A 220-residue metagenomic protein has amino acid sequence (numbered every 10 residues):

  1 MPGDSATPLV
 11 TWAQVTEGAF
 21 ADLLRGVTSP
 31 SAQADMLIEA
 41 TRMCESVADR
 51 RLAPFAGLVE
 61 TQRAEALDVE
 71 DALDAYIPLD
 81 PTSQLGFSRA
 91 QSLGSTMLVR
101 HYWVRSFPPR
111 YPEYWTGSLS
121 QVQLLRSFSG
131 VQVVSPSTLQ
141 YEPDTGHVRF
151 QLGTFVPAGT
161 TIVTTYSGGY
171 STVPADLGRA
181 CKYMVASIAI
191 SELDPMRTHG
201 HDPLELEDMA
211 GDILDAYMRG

Functional and structural regions predicted by a protein language model:
M1-G220: Divalent metal-cofactor coordination and adjacent catalytic microenvironments
